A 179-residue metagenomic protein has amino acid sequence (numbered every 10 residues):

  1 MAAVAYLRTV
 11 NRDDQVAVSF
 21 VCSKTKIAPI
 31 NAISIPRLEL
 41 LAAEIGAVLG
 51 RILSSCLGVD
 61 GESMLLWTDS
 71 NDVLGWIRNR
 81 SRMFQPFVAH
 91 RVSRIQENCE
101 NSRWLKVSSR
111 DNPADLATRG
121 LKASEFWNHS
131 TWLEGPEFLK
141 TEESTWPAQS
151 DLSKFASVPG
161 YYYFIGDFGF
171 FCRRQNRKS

Functional and structural regions predicted by a protein language model:
A2-A5: Short beta-strand scaffold segments in enzyme catalytic cores
L7-L41: A short, polar/acidic, helix/strand-boundary loop motif
L7-T9, I77-V92, T118-N128: Short secondary-structure boundary/capping segments
C22, P29-A32, L40, N79 (+5 more regions): Generic structural "secondary-structure junction" signal
A32, P36-L40, S81-Q85, V107 (+1 more regions): Hydrophobic alpha-helical scaffolding
I45-P113: RNase H catalytic domain
S93-N112, L116-S179: Flexible, low-complexity interdomain linkers flanking nucleic-acid-processing modules
